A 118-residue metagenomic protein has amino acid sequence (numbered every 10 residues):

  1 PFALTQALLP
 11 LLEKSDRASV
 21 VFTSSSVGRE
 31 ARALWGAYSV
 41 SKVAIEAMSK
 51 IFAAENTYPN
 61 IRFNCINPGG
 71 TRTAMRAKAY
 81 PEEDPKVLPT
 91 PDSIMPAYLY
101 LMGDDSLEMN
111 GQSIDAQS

Functional and structural regions predicted by a protein language model:
T5, S41: Active-site helix of classical SDR
A7-D16: A short helix-coil junction within the Rossmann-fold of NAD(P)-dependent oxidoreductases
E13-K14, N56-Y58, T71: A short hydrophobic alpha-helix cap/turn motif
V21, F63-I66, R76: Hydrophobic structural elements of the Rossmann-like NAD(P)H-binding subdomain that define the short-chain
S25: Residue(s) in the substrate-gating loop at a strand-loop-helix junction that position the organic substrate next
E30, I51-I61: Active-site-adjacent segment of SDR/Rossmann-fold oxidoreductases
A31-S39, I51, A79: Active-site loop-to-helix junction immediately N-terminal to the catalytic Tyr of the SDR YXXXK motif in Rossmann-fold
Y58, C65-I66, T73, E83-S118: C-terminal helical subdomain
